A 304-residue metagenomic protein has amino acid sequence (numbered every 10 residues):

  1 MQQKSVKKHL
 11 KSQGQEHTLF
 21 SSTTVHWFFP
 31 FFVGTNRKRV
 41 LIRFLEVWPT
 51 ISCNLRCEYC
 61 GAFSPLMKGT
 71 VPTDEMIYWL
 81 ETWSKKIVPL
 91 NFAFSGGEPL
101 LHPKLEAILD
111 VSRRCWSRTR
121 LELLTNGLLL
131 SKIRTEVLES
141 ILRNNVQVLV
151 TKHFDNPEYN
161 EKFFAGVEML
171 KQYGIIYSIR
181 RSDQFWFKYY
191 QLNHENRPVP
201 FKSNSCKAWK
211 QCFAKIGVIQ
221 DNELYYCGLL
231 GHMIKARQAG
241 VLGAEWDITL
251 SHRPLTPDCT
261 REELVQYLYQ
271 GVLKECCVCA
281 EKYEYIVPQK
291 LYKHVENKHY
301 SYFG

Functional and structural regions predicted by a protein language model:
M1-S12: Boundary detector for helix-to-coil junctions that initiate low-complexity/charged tails
S12-G14, F20-I133, K298-G304: Conserved alpha-helical substructure of the radical SAM core
H102-D221, Y225-L230, K235: Conserved AdoMet/S-adenosylmethionine-binding subsite of the radical SAM
H194-G304: Accessory C-terminal segments flanking Radical SAM cores
